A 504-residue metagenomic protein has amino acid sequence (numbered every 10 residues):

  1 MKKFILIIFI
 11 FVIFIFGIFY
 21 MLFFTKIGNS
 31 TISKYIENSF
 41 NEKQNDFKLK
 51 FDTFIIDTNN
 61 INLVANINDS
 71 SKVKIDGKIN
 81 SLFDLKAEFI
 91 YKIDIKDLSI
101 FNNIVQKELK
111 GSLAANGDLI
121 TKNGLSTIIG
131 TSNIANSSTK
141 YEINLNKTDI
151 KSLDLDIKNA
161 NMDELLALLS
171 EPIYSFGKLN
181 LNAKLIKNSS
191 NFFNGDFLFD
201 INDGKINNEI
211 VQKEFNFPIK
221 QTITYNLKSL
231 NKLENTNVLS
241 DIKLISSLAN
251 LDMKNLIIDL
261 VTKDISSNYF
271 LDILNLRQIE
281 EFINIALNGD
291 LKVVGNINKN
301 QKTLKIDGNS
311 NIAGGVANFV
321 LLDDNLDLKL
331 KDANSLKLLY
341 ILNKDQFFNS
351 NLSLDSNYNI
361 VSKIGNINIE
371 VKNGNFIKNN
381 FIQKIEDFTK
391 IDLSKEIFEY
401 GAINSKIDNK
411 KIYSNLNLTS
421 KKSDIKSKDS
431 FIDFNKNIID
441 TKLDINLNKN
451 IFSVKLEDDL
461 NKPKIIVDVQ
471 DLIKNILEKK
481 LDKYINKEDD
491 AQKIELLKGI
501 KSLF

Functional and structural regions predicted by a protein language model:
M1-I13, G17, N41, T53 (+11 more regions): Extended terminal
G17-I90, K96-N102, L119-T121, V454: Terminal hydrophobic membrane-targeting helix
D46-K48, N66-D76, N103-D118, N133-E142 (+9 more regions): Amphipathic hydrophobic-ligand
N66, D94-L98, K110, T121-G124 (+11 more regions): Flexible, solvent-exposed coil segments and beta strand-coil junctions, predominantly the extracellular/periplasmic
D69, I95, I134-N136, N159-N161 (+8 more regions): Transmembrane beta-strands of outer-membrane beta-barrel pores
L85-A87, S126, K151, N191-G195 (+7 more regions): Outer-envelope beta-barrel architecture signal
E209-V211, I377-K384: Outer-membrane beta-barrel and related beta-rich outer-membrane complex signature in Gram-negative bacteria
